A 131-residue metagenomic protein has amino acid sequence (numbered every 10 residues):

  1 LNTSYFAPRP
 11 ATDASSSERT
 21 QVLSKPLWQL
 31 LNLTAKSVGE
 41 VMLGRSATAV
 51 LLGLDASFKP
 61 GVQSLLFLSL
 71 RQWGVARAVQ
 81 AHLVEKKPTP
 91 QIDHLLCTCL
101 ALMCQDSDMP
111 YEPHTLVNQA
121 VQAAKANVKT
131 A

Functional and structural regions predicted by a protein language model:
N2-A131: Class I Rossmann-like S-adenosyl-L-methionine
